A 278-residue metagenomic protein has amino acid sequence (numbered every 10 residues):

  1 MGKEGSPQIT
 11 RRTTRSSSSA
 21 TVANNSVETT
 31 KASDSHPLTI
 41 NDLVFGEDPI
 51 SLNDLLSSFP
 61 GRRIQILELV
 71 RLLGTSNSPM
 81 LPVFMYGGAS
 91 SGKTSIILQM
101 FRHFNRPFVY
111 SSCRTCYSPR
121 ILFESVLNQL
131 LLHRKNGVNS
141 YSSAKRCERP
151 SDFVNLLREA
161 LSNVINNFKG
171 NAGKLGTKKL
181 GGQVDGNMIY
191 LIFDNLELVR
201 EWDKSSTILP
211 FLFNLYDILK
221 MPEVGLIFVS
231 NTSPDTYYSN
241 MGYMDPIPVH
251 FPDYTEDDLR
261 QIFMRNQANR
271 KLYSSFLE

Functional and structural regions predicted by a protein language model:
M1-T29: Long, basic/Gly/Ser/Thr-rich N-terminal segments that mediate initial subcellular attachment or targeting
G2-S6, V27-S51, R71, P79-P82 (+4 more regions): Mid-core helix/loop region of P-loop NTP-binding domains shared across ATPases and GTPases
L52-D54, F108-S111: Short hinge/gating elements
S57-G61, Y86-A89, R200: Short basic-aromatic helix/loop recognition motifs at nucleic-acid and histone-peptide binding interfaces
S58-L72: N-terminal pre-P-loop "Q-motif" helix
R62, I66, S78, A89-K93 (+2 more regions): Generic structural signal for well-ordered secondary structure
G87, V109-S118: A short hydrophobic beta-strand->loop->alpha-helix junction that borders the nucleotide-binding pocket of P-loop NTPases
G88-V109: P-loop NTPase Walker A phosphate-binding motif
